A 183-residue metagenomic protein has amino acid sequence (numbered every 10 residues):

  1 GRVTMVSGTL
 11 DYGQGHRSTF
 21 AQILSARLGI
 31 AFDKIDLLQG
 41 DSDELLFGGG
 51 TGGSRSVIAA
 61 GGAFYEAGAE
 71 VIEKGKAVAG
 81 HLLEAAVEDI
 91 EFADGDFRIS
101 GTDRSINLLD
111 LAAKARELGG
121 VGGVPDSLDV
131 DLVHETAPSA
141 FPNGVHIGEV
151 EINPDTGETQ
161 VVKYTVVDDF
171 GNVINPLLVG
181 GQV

Functional and structural regions predicted by a protein language model:
G1-V183: Cofactor-binding beta-sheet edge motifs in enzyme active sites
